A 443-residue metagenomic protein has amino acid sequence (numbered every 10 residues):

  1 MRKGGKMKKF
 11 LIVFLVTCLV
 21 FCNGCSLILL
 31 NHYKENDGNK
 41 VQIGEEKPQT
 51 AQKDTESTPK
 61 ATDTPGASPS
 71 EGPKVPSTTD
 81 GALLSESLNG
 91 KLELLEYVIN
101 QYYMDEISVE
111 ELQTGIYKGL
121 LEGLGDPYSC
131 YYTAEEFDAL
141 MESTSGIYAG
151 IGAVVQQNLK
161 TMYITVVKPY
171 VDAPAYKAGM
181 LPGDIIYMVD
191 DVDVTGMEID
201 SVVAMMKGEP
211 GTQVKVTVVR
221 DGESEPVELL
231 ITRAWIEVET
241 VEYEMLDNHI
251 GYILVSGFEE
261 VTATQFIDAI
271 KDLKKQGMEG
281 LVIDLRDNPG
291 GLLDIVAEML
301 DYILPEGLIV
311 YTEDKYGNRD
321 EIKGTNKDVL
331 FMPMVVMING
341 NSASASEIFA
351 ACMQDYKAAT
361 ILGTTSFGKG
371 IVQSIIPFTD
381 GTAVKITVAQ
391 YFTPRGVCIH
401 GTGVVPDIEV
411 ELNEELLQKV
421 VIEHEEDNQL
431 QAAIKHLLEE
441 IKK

Functional and structural regions predicted by a protein language model:
M1-K6: Short, Lys/Arg-enriched N-terminal segments with co-localized hydrophobic residues within the first ~10-30 amino acids
K9-T17, F21-C130: Terminal targeting/pro-maturation regions of precursor/exported proteins
P59-T62, S68, I99-T165, Q213-V214 (+3 more regions): Extended, small/polar residue-biased N-terminal targeting/export presequences and adjacent propeptide/linker tracts
G81, G146-M188, V192-G196, E260-A263 (+1 more regions): PDZ/PDZ-like domain segments forming the peptide/carboxylate-binding groove, activating on the N-terminal beta-strands
S108, V167, Y176-P182, D190-D193 (+1 more regions): Cleft-lining beta-strand/loop regions that shape enzyme active-site pockets
Y117, V154-Y170, H249-L254, D328 (+2 more regions): PDZ/PDZ-like groove recognition
I399, K419-H424, N428-K443: Conserved functional hotspot residues or short segments at active or partner-binding sites across diverse domains
